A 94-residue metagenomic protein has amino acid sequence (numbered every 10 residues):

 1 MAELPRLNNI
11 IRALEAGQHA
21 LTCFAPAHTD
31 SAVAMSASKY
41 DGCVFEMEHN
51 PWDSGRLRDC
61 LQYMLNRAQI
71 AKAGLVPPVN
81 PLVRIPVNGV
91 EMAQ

Functional and structural regions predicted by a protein language model:
M1-Q94: Expand to "…catalyze enediolate/carbanion chemistry for C-C bond making/breaking, isomerization, decarboxylation
